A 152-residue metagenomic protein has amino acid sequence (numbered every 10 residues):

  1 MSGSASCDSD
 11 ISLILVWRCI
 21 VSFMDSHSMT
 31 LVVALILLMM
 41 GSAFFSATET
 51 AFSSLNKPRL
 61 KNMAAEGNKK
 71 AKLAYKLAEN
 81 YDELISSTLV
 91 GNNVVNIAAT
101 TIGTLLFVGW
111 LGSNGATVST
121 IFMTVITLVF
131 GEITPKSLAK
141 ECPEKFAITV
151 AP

Functional and structural regions predicted by a protein language model:
M1-P152: Membrane-embedded alpha-helical segments of inner-membrane proteins
